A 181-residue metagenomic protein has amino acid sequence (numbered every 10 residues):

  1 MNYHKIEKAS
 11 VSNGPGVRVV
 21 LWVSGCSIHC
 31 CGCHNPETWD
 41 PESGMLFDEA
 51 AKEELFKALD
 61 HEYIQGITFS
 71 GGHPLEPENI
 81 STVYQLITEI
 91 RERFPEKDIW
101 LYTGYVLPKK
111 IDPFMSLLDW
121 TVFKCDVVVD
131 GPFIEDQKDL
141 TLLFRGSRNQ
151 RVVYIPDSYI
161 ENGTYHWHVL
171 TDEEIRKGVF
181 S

Functional and structural regions predicted by a protein language model:
M1-W22, C31, N35-E42, T164-I175: N-terminal [4Fe-4S]-dependent radical SAM core
N2-Y3, V17, N35-L101, Y105-S116: Conserved Radical SAM active-site core
S12, P108, Q137, E161: Flexible, glycine-rich phosphate/dinucleotide-binding loops and adjacent beta-alpha linkers at cofactor/substrate
I28: Glycine-centered loop/turn positions within well-structured domains that cap or flank conserved ligand/cofactor-binding
E53-F56, D60, F114-Q137: Structural recognition of alpha->loop->beta junctions
E78-R91, K138-S181: P-loop/Walker A phosphate-binding loop and immediately adjacent motor/lid segment at beta-alpha junctions
